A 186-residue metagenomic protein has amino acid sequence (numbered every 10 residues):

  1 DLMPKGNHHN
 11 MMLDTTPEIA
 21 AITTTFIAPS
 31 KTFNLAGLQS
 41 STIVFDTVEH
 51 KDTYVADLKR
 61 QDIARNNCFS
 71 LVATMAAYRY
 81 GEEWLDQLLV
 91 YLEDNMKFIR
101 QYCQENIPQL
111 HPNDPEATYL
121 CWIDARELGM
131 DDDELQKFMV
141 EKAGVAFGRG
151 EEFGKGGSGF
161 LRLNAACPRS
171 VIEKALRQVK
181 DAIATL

Functional and structural regions predicted by a protein language model:
D1-D14: Conserved PLP phosphate-binding loop immediately N-terminal to the Schiff-base lysine helix in PLP-dependent enzymes
T16-E93, R100-Q101: Conserved core segment of the aminotransferase class I/II
T16-I19, E105-L110, L186: Short helix-capping segments at alpha-helix termini
T23, L110, V145: Short, conserved active-site loop motifs that form the nucleotide-linked donor/cofactor pocket
T47-V48, E127-G129, P168-S170: Helix N-cap motif at beta-to-alpha junctions
M75, Y91-R100, P112-A125: Conserved glycine-rich beta-strand-loop-beta hairpin in the small C-terminal domain of fold type I
F138-F147, F153-L186: PLP-dependent enzyme catalytic core of the Aspartate aminotransferase-like
